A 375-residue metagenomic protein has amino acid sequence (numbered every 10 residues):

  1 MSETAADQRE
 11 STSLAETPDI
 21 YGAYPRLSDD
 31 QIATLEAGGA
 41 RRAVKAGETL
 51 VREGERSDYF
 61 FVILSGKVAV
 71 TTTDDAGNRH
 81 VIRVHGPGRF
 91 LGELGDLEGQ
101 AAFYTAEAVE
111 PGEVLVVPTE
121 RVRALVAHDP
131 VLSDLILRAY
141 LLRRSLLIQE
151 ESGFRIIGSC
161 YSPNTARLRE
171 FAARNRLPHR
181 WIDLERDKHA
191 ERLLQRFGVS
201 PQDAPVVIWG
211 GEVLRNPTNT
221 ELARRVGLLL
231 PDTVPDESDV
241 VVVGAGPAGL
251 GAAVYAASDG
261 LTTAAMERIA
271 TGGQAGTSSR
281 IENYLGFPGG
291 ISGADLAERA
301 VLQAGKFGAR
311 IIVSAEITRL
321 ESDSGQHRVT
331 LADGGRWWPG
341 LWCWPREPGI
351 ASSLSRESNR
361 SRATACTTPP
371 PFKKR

Functional and structural regions predicted by a protein language model:
M1-G158, S162-E170: Cytosolic regulatory regions built on CNB/CRP/Popeye-like sensor folds
D29, S65, P87, P111 (+7 more regions): ATP/adenylate-binding site constellation spanning eukaryotic-like Ser/Thr protein kinases, ABC-transporter
L35, T71, E93-L94, L125 (+5 more regions): Residues that scaffold the ATP/ADP-binding catalytic core of kinase and kinase-like folds
R41, L64, V114, H179-W181 (+3 more regions): Conserved beta-strand scaffold positions in the cores of enzyme catalytic domains, especially in NTP/NDP-utilizing
G47, G54, G244-G249, E347: Conserved phosphate-binding and hydrolysis motifs of nucleotide-dependent enzymes
E120, P130, Y140-F154, C160-D203 (+2 more regions): Non-globular targeting/processing and membrane-anchoring segments
I156, C160-D187, F197, V242-A309: Beta1-alpha1 glycine-rich phosphate/pyrophosphate-binding loop at the start of Rossmann-like nucleotide-binding domains
R186-V243, D259, G276, I311-R375: FAD-binding core/adjacent interface of flavoenzyme oxidoreductases
